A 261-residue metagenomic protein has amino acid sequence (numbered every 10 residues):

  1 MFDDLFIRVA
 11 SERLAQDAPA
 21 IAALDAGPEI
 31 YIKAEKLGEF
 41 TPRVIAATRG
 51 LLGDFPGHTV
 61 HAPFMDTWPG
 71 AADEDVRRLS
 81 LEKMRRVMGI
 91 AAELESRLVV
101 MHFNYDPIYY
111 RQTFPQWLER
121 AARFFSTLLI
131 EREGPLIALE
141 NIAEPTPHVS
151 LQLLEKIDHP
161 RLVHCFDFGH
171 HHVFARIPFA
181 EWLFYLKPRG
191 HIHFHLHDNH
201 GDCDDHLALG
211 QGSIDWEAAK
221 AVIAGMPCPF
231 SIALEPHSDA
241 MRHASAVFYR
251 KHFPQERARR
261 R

Functional and structural regions predicted by a protein language model:
M1-R86, E256-R261: N-terminal pre-domain/capping segments
F2-D3, Q16-A22, R97, P147 (+2 more regions): Histidine-acidic metal/acid-base catalytic patches
D3-V9, P28-I30, H58-A62, V99-M101 (+4 more regions): Hydrophobic faces of well-ordered beta-strands that scaffold small-molecule active sites in alpha/beta enzyme cores
R8-Q16, Y31-A46, W68-A71, P107-R111 (+4 more regions): Acidic-and-aromatic substrate-binding clefts and catalytic sites of carbohydrate-active enzymes
A22, R49, R85-M88, A92 (+5 more regions): A structural alpha-helix within SAM-dependent methyltransferase catalytic domains
P42-A47, V76-R85, F114-A122, R176-Y185 (+1 more regions): Charged helix-capping and loop-helix junction motifs
T48-M65, E119-R132, W216-A219, I223: Alpha-helix-loop-beta-strand connector modules within alpha/beta enzyme cores
A71-V163: Active-site acidic/histidine proton-transfer and metal-coordination neighborhood in alpha/beta enzyme cores
